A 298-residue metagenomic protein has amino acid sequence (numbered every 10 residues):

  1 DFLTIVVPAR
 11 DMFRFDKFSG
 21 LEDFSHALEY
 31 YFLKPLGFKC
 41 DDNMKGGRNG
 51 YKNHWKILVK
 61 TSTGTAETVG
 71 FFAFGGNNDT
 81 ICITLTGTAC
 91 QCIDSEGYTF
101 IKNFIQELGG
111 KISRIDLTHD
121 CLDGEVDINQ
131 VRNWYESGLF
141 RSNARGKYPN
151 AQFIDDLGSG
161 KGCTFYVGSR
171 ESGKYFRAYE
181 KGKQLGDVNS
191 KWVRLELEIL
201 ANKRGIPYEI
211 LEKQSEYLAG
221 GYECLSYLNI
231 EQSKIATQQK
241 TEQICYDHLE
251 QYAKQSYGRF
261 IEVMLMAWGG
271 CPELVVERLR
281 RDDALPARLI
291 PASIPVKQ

Functional and structural regions predicted by a protein language model:
D1-C245, L249-Q298: Structured, helix-rich domain cores that form ligand/interaction pockets
